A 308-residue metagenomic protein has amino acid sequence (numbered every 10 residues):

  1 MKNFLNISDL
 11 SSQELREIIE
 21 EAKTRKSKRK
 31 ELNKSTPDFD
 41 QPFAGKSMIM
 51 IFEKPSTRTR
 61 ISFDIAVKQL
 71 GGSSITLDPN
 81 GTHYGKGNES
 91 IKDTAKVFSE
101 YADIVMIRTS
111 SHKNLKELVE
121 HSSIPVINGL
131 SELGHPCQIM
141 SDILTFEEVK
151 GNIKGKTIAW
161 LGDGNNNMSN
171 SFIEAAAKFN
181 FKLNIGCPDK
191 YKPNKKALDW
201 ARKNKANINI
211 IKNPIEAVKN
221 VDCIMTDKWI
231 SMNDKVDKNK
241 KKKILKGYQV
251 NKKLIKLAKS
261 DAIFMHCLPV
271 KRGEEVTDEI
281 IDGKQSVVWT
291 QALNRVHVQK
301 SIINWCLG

Functional and structural regions predicted by a protein language model:
M1-I61, I65, G134: Positively charged, low-complexity intrinsically disordered leader regions
S47-Y101: Active-site cofactor/substrate anionic-group-binding motifs, chiefly glycine- and Lys/Arg-rich phosphate-binding loops
E53-A66, E148-T226: Glycine-rich phosphate/diphosphate-binding loop of Rossmann-like nucleotide-binding domains
L70, Y101, H121-S123, F179 (+3 more regions): Short, structured coil segments at secondary-structure junctions
D103-A175, H266: Anion-binding alpha/beta catalytic cores of soluble intermediary-metabolism enzymes, centered on
R202-E279: Rossmann-like adenosine-cofactor binding region
D261-A262, L268-G308: Adenosine-phosphate binding glycine-rich loop
